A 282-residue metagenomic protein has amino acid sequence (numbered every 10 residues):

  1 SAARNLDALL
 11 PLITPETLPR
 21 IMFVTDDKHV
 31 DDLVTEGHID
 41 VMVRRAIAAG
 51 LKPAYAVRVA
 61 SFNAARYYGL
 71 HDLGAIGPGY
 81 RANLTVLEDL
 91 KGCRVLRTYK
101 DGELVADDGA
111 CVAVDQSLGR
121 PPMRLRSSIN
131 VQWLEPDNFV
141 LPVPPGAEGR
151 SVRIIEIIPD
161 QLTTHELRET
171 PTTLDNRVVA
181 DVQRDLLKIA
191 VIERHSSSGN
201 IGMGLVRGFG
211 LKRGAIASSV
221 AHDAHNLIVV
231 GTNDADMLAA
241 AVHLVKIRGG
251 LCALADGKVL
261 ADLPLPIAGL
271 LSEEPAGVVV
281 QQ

Functional and structural regions predicted by a protein language model:
S1-R4, T17-G37, H222-I228, A235: Short acidic/histidine-rich active-site segments
L6-T14: Distinct, well-ordered alpha-helical segments
L12, V24-D31, V43-R44, A56: Internal metal/ion-chelating core segments
T14-L18, G74: Glycine-centered helix-coil hinge/cap
V34-G50, A54-Q282: Active-site microenvironment of metallo-dependent hydrolases
